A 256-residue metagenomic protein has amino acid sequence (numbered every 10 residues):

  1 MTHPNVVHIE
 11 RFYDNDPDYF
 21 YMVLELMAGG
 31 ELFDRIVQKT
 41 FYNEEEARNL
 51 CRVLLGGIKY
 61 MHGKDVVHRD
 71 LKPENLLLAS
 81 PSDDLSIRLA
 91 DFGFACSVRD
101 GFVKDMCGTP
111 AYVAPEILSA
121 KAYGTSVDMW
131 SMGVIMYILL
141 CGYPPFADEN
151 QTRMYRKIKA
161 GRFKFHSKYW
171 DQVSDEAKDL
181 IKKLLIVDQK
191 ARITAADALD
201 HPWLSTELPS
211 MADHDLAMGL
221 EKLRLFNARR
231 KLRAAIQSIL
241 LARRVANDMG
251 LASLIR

Functional and structural regions predicted by a protein language model:
H8-D18: Short beta-strand micro-motifs within the conserved protein kinase catalytic domain, predominantly in the N-lobe
D16-E25, F33-D34: A conserved loop-to-beta-strand element in the N-lobe of protein kinase catalytic cores that borders the ATP-binding
F33-Y42: AlphaC helix of the protein kinase catalytic domain
L50-C51: Activation segment signature within eukaryotic-like protein kinase domains
L180-D197: A conserved short helix/loop substructure at the end of the activation segment of eukaryotic-like protein kinase domains
A196-R256: C-terminal regulatory tails of eukaryotic serine/threonine kinases
